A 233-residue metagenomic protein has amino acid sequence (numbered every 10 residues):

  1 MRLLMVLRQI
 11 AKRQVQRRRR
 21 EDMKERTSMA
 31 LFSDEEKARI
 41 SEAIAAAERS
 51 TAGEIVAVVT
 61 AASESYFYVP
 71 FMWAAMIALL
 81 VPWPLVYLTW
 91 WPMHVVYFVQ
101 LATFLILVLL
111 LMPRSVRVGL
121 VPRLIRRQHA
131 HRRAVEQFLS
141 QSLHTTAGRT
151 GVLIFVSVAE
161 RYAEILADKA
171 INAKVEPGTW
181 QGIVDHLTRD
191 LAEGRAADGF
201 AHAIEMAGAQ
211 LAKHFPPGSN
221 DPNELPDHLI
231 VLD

Functional and structural regions predicted by a protein language model:
M1-M23: N-terminal amphipathic/basic-hydrophobic helices that include classical n-h-c signal peptides and signal-anchor
R18-R20, K24-E25, S33, G218-D233: Short, charged, intrinsically disordered terminal tails
S28-I55: Short, charged cytosolic
F32, K169-P226: A membrane-cytosol interface segment of integral membrane proteins
E54-V59, G151-S157, E164-L166: Soluble periplasmic/extracytoplasmic beta-strand elements of cell-envelope proteins
Y66-A75: Select subsegments of transmembrane alpha-helices in polytopic membrane proteins, especially boundary-proximal
P82-L120: Transmembrane alpha-helices and immediately adjacent membrane-cytoplasm interface residues in multi-pass integral
R123-Q141: Membrane-cytosol interface motif
